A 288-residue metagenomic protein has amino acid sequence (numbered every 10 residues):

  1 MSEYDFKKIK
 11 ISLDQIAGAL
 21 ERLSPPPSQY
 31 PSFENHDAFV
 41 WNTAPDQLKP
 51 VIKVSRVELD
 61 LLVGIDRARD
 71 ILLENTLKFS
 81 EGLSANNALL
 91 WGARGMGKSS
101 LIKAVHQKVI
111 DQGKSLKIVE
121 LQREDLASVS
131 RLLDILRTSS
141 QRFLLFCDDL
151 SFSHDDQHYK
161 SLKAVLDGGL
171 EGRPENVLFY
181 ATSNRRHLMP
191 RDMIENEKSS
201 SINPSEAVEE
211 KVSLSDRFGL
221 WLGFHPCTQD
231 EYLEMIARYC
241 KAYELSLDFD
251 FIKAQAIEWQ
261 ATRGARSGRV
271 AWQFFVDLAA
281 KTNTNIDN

Functional and structural regions predicted by a protein language model:
S2-P50: Interdomain "pre-motor" coupling segment immediately N-terminal to P-loop NTPase/helicase cores
E3-K8, Q47-I71: Dynamic helix-loop-helix/coil hinge segments at AAA+ ATPase domain boundaries and subdomain interfaces
I11, P25-P26, H225-N288: C-terminal alpha-helical "lid" subdomain
R67-E81: Pre-Walker A adenine-sensing motif
G82-A104: Walker A/P-loop nucleotide-binding motif
K108-F143, S151-D155: AAA+/P-loop NTPase substrate/partner-engagement loops
I110, T138, H154-S200: Conserved catalytic/switch belt of AAA+ P-loop NTPases
S199-V212, G219-L233: Conserved AAA+ ATPase "SRH/arginine-finger" region at the nucleotide-binding site
